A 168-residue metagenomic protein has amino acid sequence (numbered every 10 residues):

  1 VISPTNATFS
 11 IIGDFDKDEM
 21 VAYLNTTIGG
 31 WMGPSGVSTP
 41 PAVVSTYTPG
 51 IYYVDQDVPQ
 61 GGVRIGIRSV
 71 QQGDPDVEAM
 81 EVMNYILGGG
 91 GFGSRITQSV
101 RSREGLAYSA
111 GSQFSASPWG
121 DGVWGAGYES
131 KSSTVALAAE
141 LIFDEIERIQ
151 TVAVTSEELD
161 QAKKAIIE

Functional and structural regions predicted by a protein language model:
V1-T27: Non-catalytic, conformational "gating/processing" segments within enzyme and secreted inhibitor domains
V1-T5, T26, G30-D74, G88-L137 (+1 more regions): Non-catalytic beta-strand/loop surface segments
T8-I11, I149, E157-E168: C-terminal regions of mature proteins
F9-I11, L24, I65, E81-M83 (+4 more regions): Buried hydrophobic packing residues in well-ordered domains
A22-I28, A138-E145: Short amphipathic alpha-helices in soluble, non-transmembrane regions that often serve as interface/regulatory elements
V77-E78: Zinc-dependent metallopeptidase catalytic helix centered on the HExxH motif and its immediate flanking segment
A126-G127, E147-T151: Short beta-alpha connecting loops at secondary-structure transitions that line or flank enzyme active sites
